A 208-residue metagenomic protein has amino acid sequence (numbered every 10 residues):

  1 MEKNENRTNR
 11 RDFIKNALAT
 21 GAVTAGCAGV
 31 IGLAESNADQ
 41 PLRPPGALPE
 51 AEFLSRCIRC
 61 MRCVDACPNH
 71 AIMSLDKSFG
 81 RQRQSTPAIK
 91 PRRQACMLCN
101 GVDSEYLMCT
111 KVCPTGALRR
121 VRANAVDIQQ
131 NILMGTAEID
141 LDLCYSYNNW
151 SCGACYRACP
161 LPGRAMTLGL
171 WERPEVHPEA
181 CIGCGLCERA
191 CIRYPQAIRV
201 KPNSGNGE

Functional and structural regions predicted by a protein language model:
M1-E208: Non-ligating segments of multi-cofactor redox enzymes
